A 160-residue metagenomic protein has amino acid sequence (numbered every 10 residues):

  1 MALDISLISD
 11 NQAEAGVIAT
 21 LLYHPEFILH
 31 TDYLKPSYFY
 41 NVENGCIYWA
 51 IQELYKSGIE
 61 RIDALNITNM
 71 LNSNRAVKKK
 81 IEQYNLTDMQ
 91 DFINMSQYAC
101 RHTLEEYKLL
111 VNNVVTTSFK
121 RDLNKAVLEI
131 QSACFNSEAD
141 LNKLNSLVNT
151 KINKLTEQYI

Functional and structural regions predicted by a protein language model:
M1-T117: Noncatalytic partner-interaction/assembly domains of nucleic-acid and motor enzyme complexes, especially the accessory
Q97-I160: Interdomain "pre-motor" coupling segment immediately N-terminal to P-loop NTPase/helicase cores
